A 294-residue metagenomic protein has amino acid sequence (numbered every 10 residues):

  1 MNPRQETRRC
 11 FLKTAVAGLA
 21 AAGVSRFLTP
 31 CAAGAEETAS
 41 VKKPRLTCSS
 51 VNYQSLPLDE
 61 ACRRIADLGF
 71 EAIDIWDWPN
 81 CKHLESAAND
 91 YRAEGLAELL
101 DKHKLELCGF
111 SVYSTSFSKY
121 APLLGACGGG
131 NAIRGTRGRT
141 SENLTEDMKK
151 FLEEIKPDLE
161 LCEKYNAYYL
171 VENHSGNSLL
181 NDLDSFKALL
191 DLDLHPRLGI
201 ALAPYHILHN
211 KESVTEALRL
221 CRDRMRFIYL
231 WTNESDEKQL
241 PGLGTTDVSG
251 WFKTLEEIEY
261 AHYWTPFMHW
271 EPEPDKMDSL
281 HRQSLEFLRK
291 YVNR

Functional and structural regions predicted by a protein language model:
N2-T47, S55-A66, D182-L202, H206-R294: Histidine-acidic metal/acid-base catalytic patches
A15-F27, E60, P79, E106-L202 (+2 more regions): Active-site acidic/histidine proton-transfer and metal-coordination neighborhood in alpha/beta enzyme cores
A61-W78: Catalytic domains of carbohydrate-active enzymes, especially glycoside hydrolases
E71, E106, G130-N131, R226 (+1 more regions): Short acidic/polar active-site loop segments enriched in Thr and Asp
I75-G95: Glycine-rich, proline-tolerant flexible connector loops at the mouths of alpha/beta enzymes
W78-K82, G138-E142, N233-E237, W270-E273: A short, flexible beta-alpha/helix-coil linker loop
